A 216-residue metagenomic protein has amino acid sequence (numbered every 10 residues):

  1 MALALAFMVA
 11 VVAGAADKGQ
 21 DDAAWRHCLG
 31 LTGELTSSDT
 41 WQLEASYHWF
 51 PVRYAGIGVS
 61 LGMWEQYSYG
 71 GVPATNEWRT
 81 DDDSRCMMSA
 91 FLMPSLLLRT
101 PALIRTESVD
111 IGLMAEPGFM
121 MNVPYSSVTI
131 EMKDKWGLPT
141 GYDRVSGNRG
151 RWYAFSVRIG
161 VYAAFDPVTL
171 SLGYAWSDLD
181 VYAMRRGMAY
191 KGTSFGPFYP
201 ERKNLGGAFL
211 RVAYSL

Functional and structural regions predicted by a protein language model:
M1-A24, L216: Cleavable N-terminal export/targeting peptides
A16-L29, R53-V59, E107-L113, D166-V168 (+1 more regions): Outer-envelope beta-barrel architecture signal
Q20-C28, S68-R79, K133-D143, A189-T193: Flexible, solvent-exposed coil segments and beta strand-coil junctions, predominantly the extracellular/periplasmic
W25-H27, S37-L43, E65, C86-P94 (+4 more regions): Residues that define the transmembrane beta-barrel architecture of outer-membrane proteins
H27-G33, I57-L61, P94, L113-P117 (+3 more regions): Membrane-embedded beta-strand positions of outer-membrane beta-barrel proteins
G30-G33, T75-C86, G141-N148, S194-P200: Extracellular loop and loop/strand-boundary signature of outer-membrane beta-barrel proteins
S46-G137, A213: Gram-negative (and chloroplast) outer-membrane scaffold detector with strong preference for beta-barrel transmembrane
A154-L216: Predominantly the C-terminal beta-signal and adjacent terminal strand-loop region of outer-membrane beta-barrel
